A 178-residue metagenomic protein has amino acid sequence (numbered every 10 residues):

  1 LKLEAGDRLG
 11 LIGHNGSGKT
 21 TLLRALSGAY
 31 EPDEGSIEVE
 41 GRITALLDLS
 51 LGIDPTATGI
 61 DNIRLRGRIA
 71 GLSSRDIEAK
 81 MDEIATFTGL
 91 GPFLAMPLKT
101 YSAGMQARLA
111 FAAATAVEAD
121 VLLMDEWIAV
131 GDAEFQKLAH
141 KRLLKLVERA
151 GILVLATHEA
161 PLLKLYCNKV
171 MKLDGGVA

Functional and structural regions predicted by a protein language model:
A5-G10, H14-R68: ABC ATPase nucleotide-binding domain signature region
R64, D76-F93: Conserved ABC ATPase "signature" region
P97-Y101: Conserved ABC ATPase signature
T115-M124: A short, proline-enriched helix->beta-strand linker immediately N-terminal to the Walker B motif in ABC-type P-loop
E126-W127, G131: Walker B catalytic motif
Q136-R149: Helical segment within the ABC ATPase nucleotide-binding domain
T157-H158: H-loop/switch region of ABC-family ATPase nucleotide-binding domains
Y166, V170-A178: H-loop (His-switch) and adjacent beta-strand-loop-beta switch element of ABC-type ATPase nucleotide-binding domains
